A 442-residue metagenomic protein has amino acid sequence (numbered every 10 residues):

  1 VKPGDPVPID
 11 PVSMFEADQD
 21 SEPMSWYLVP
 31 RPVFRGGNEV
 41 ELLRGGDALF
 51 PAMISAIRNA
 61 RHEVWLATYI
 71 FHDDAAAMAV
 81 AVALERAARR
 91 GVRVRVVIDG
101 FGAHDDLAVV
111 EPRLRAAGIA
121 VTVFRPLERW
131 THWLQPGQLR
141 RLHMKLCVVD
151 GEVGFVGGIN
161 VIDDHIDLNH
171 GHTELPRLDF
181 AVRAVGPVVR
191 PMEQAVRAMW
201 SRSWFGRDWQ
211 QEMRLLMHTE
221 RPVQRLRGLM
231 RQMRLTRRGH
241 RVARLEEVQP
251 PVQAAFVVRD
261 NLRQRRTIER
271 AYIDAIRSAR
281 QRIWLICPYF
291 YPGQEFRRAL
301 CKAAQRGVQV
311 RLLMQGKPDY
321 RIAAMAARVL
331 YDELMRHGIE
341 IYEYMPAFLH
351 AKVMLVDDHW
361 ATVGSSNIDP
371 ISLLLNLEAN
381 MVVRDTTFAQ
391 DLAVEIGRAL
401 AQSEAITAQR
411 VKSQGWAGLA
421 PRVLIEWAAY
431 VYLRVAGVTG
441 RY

Functional and structural regions predicted by a protein language model:
K2-Y442: Charged, low-complexity intrinsically disordered terminal segments
